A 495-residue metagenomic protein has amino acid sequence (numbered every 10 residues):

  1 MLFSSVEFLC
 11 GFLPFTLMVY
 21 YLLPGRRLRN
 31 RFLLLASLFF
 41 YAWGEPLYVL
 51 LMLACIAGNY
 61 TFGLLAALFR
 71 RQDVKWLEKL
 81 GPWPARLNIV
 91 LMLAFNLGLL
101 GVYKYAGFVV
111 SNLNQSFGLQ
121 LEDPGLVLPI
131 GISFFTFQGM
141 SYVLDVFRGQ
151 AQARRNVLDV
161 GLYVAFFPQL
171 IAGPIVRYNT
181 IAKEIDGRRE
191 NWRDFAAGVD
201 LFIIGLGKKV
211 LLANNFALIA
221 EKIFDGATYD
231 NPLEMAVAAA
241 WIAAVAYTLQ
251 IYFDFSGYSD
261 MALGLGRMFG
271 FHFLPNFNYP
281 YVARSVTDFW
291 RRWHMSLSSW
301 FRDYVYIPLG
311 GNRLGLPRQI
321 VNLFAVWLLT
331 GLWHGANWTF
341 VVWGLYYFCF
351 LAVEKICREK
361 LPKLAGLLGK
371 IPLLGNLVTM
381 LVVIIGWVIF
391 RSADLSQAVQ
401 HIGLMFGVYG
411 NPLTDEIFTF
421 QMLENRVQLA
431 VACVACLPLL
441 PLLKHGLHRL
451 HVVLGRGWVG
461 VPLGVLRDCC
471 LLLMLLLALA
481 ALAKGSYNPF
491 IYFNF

Functional and structural regions predicted by a protein language model:
M1-N494: Membrane-embedded transmembrane alpha-helical bundles that form the catalytic cores of multi-pass lipid-modifying
